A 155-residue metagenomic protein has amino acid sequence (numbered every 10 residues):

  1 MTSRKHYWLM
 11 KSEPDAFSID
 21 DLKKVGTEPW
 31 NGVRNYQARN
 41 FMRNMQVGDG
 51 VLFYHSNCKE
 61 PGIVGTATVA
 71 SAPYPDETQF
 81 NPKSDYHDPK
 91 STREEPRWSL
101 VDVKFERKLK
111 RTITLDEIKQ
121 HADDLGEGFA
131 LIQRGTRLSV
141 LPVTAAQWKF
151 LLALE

Functional and structural regions predicted by a protein language model:
M1-V47, Q147, E155: Compositionally biased, charged N-terminal/linker segments
M10, S139-V140: Disulfide-stabilized, aromatic/cysteine-rich ligand-recognition loop
L52-F53, T68: Hydrophobic beta-strand signal
Y54-P61: Short, charged beta-turn/beta-strand-edge "cap" motif at the junction between a beta-strand and an adjacent loop
G65-L138: Aromatic- and Lys/Arg-enriched surface recognition patch
R134, L154-E155: Catalytic cores of nucleic-acid ligases and guanylyltransferases
